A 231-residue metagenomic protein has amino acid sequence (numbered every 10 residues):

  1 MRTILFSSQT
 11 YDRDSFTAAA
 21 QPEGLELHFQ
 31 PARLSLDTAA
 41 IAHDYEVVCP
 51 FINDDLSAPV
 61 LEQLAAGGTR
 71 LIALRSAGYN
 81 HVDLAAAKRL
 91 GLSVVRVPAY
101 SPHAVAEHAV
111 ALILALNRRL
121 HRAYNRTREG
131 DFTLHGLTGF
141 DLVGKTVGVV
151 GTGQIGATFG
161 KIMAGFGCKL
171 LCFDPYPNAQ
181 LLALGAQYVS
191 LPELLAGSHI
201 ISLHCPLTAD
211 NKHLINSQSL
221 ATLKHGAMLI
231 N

Functional and structural regions predicted by a protein language model:
R2, E26, G160, C168-K169: Residues at the starts of beta-strands that form the adenosine-phosphate
R2-S93, N216: An N-terminal-biased, well-structured beta-alpha scaffold segment characteristic of Rossmann-like dinucleotide-binding
S8, T152-G153: Glycine-rich Rossmann-fold phosphate-binding loop(s) that bind the pyrophosphate of adenine dinucleotide cofactors
H28-L34, I52-N53, R126-H135, L182-Y188 (+1 more regions): Short gly/ser/thr-rich secondary-structure transition/capping motifs
L90-L92, P98-T146, T158-K161, G165: Phosphate-binding beta-alpha-beta segment of Rossmann-like dinucleotide-binding domains, i.e., the NAD(P)
P175-N231: Rossmann-like adenosine-cofactor binding region
